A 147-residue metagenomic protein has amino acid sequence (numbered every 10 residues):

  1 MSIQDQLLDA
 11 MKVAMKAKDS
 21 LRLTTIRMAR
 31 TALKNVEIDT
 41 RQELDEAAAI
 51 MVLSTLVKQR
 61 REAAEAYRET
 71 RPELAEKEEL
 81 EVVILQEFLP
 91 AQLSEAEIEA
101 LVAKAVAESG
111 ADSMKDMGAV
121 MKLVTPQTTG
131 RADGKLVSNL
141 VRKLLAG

Functional and structural regions predicted by a protein language model:
M1-G147: Charged, compositionally biased, marginally structured helical/coil segments
